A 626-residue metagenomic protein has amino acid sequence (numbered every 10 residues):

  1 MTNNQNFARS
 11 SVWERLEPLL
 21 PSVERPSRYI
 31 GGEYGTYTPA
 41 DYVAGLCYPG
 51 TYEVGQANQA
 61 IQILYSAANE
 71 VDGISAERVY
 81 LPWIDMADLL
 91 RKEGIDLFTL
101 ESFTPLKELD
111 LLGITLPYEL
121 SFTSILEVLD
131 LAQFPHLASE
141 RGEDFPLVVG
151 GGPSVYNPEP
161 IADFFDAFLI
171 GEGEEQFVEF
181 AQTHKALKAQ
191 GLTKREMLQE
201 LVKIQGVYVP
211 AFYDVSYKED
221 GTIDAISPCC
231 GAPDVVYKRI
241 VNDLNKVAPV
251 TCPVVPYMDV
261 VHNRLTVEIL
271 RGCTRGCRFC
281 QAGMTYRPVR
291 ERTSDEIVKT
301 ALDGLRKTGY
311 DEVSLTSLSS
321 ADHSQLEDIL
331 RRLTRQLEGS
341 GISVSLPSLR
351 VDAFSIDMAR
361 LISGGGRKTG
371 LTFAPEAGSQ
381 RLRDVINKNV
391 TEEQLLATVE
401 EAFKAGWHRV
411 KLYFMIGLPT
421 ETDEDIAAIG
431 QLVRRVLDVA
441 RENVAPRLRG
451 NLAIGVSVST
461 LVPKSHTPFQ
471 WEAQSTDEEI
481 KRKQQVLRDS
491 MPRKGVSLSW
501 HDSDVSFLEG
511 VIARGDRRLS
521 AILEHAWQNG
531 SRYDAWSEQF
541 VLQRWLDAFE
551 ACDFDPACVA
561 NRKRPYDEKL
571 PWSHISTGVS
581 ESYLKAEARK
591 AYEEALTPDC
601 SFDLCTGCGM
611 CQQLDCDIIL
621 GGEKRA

Functional and structural regions predicted by a protein language model:
M1-E33, T38-A40, A44-L46, P492-A626: Radical SAM enzyme core and accessory elements
R15-G45, Y52-E53, P210, S216 (+3 more regions): N-terminal [4Fe-4S]-dependent radical SAM core
A44-G50, A68, V254-R278, L305 (+3 more regions): N-terminal pre-triad scaffold of radical SAM enzymes
L46-T51, L120, D303-K411, M415-S459: Conserved SAM/AdoMet-binding glycine-rich loop
I61, E93, L129, D163-F168 (+9 more regions): Short secondary-structure boundary/capping segments
L81-S227, S465-D516, E524-S537: Glycine-rich beta-alpha loop elements in corrinoid/cobalamin-binding modules across cobalamin-dependent enzymes
I84-D85, P160, D214-K218, S324 (+8 more regions): Flexible glycine/acidic-rich beta-alpha junction loops that bind and position SAM and/or redox cofactors in anaerobic
D259-D295, G607-K624: Canonical Radical SAM [4Fe-4S] cluster-binding loop centered on the CxxxCxxC motif and its immediate flanking residues
